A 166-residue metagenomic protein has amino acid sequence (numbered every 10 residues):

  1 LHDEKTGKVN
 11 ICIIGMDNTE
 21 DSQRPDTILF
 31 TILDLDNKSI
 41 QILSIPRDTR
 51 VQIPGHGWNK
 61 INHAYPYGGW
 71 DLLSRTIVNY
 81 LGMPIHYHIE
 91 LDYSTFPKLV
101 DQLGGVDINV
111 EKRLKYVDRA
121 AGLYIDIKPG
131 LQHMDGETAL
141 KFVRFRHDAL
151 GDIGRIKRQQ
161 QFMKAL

Functional and structural regions predicted by a protein language model:
L1-L166: Non-catalytic, solvent-exposed segments at the cell envelope interface
